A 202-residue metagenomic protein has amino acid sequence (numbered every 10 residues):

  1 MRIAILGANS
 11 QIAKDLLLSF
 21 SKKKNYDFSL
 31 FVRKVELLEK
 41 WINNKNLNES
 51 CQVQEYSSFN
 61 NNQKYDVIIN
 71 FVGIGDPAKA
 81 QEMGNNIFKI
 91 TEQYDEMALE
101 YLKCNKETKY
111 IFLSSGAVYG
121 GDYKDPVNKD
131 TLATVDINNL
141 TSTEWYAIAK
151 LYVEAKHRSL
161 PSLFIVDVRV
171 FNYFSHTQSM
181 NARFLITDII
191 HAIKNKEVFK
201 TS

Functional and structural regions predicted by a protein language model:
I3-K23: N-terminal Rossmann NAD(P)H-binding glycine-rich loop of SDR-like oxidoreductase domains
L6, I68-V72, Y110-G116, V168-V170: SDR active-site strand-loop-helix element
F31-E36: N-terminal Rossmann-fold cofactor-binding loop
S50-Q93: NAD(P)H-binding glycine-rich loop region in Rossmannoid oxidoreductase-like domains and their noncatalytic homologs
A78-N86, G121-D125, S179: Conserved catalytic-core motifs of eukaryotic protein kinase domains, centered on the activation segment
E96-T143: Conserved Rossmann-fold NAD(P)-dependent oxidoreductase catalytic core, especially the SDR/UDP-sugar
K124-P126, L151, A155-S202: NAD(P)-dependent short-chain dehydrogenase/reductase
W145, A149: Active-site helix of classical SDR
